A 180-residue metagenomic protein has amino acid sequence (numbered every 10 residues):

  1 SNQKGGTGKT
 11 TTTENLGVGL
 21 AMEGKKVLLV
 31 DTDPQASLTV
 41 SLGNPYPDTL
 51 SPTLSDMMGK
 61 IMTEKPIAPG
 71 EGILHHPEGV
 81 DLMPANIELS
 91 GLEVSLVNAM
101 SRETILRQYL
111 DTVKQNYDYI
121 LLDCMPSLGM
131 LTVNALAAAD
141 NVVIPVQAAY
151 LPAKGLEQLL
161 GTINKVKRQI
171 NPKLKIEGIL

Functional and structural regions predicted by a protein language model:
S1-L180: P-loop NTP-binding core
